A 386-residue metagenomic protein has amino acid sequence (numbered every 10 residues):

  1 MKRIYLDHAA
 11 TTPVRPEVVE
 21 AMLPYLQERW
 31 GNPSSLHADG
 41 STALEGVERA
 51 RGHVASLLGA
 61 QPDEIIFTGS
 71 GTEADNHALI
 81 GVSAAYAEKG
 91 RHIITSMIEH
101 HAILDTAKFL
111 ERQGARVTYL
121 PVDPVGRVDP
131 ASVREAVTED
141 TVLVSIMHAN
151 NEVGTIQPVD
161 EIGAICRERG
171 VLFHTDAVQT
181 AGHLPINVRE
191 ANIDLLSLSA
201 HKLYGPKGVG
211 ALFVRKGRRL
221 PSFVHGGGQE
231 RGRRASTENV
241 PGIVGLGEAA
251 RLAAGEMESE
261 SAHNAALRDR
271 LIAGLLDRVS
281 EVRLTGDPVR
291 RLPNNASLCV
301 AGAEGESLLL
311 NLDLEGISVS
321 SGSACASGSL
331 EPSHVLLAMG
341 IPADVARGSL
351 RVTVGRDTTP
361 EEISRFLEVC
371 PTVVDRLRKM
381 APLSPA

Functional and structural regions predicted by a protein language model:
M1-A386: Pyridoxal 5′-phosphate
